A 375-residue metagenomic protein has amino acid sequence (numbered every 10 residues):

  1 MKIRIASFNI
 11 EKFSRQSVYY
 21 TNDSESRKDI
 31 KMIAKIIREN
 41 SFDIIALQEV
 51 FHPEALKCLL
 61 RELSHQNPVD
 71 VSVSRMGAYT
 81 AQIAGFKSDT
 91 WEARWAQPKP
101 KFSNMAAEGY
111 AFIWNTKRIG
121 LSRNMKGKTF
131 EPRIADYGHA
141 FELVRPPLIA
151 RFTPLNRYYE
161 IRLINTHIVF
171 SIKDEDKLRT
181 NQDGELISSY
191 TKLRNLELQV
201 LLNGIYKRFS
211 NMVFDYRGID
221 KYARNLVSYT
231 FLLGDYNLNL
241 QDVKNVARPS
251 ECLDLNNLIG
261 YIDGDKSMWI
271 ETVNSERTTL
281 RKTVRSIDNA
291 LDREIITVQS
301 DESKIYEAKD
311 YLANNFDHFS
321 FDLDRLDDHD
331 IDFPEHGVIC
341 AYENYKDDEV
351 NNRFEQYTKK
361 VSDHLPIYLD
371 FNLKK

Functional and structural regions predicted by a protein language model:
M1-G109, L198-Q199, V227, F319 (+2 more regions): N-terminal, active-site-proximal structural segment of metallo-dependent hydrolase catalytic domains
M1-I5, T116-L121, A135-G138, E142-D183 (+1 more regions): Beta-strand-turn-beta hairpins that frame and shape the catalytic cleft of phosphate-ester-processing enzymes
N9-E11, V50-F51, H167-V169, Y236-N239: Catalytic metal-binding/acid-base residues of hydrolase active sites
Q16-K31, S171-Q199: A solvent-exposed, charged loop/short amphipathic helix patch at secondary-structure junctions
K28, M32, E54-C58, E108 (+6 more regions): Extracytoplasmic/secreted proteins, especially bacterial periplasmic and envelope-associated proteins
P53, K117-G120, E142, N211-F231 (+1 more regions): Metal-dependent phosphoester-hydrolase catalytic domains
E92-P132: Catalytic-core segment of enzymes that process non-peptidic bonds
E185-R224: A long, amphipathic alpha-helix that forms part of the scaffold/cap immediately adjacent to metal-dependent active
